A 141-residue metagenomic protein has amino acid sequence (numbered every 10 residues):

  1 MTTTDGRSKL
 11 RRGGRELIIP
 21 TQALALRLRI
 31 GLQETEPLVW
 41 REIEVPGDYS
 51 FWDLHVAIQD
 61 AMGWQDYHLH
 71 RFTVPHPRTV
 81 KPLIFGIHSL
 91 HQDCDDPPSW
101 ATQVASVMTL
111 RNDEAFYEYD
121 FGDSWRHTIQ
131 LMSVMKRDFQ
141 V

Functional and structural regions predicted by a protein language model:
M1-V141: Short linear regulatory motifs enriched in tryptophan with gly/pro/ser
